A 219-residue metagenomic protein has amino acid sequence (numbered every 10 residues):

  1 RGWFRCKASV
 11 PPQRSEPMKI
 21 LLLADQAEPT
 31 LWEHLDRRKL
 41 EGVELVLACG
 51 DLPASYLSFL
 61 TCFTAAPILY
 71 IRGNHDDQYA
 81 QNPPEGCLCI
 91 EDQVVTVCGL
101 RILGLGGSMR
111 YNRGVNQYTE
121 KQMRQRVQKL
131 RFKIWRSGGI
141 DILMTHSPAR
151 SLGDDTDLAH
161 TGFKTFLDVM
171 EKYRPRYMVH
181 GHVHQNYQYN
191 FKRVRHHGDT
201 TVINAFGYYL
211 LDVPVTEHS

Functional and structural regions predicted by a protein language model:
W3, R14-P17, L23, W32 (+5 more regions): Binuclear metal-dependent phosphoesterase catalytic core
W3-C6, V10-F63, R131-G139: N-terminal active-site segment of His-dependent metallophosphoesterases
L22-A24, L45-D51, L69-N74, I90 (+4 more regions): Active-site neighborhood of phospho(di)ester-bond hydrolases with catalytic His/Asp-centered motifs
L22-T30, R72-T161, G207: Conserved catalytic scaffold of divalent metal-dependent phosphoesterases
A27-L31, L52-S58, N74-A80, R110-G114 (+3 more regions): Active-site environment of divalent metal-dependent phosphoester hydrolases
L31-R37, A54-S58, L88-I90, Q128-F132 (+2 more regions): A generic local structural motif
V43-E44, T64-A65, G86-C87, I140 (+1 more regions): Short, well-ordered alpha-helix to beta-strand connector turns
T64-H75, F163-F166: A short, gly/pro- and small-residue-rich
